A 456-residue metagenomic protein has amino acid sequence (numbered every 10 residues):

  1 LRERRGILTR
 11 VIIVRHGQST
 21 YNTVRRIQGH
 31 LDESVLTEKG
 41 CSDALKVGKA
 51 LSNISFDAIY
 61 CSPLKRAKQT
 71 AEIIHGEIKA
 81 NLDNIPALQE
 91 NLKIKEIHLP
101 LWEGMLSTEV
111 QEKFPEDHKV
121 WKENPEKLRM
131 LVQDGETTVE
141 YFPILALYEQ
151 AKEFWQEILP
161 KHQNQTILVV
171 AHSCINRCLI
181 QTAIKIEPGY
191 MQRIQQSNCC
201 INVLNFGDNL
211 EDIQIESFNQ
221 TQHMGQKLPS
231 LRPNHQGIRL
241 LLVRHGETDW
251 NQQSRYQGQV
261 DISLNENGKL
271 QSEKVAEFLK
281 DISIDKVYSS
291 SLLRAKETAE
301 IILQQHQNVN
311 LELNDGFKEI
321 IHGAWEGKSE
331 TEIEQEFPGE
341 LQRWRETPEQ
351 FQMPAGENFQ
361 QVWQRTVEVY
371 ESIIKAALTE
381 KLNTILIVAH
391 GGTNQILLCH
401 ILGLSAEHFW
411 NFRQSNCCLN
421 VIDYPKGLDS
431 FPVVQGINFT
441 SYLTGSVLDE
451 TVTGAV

Functional and structural regions predicted by a protein language model:
R2-T9, L101-E112, Q165, Q181-R255 (+6 more regions): Acidic, low-complexity terminal tails and accessory targeting/binding regions of phosphate-metabolizing enzymes
G6, V47-K119, V275-Q342: Phosphate-coordination/substrate-recognition cap region in phosphate-metabolizing enzymes
V11, I158, Q165-C174, L240 (+1 more regions): Generic beta-sheet signal
H16, G40, H172, H245 (+2 more regions): Short, conserved phosphate/pyrophosphate- and ester-handling motifs at nucleotide-, phospho-/glycolipid
T20-I73, T137-A151, D249-Q305, E336 (+1 more regions): Loop-to-helix element that buttresses phosphate recognition and phosphoryl-transfer chemistry
S42-L45, K49, P63, I85-Q89 (+7 more regions): Extended, hydrophobic interaction surfaces within ordered domains
D117-G135, K227-I238, R343-M353, L443-V456: Extended, charge-rich low-complexity interaction segments
